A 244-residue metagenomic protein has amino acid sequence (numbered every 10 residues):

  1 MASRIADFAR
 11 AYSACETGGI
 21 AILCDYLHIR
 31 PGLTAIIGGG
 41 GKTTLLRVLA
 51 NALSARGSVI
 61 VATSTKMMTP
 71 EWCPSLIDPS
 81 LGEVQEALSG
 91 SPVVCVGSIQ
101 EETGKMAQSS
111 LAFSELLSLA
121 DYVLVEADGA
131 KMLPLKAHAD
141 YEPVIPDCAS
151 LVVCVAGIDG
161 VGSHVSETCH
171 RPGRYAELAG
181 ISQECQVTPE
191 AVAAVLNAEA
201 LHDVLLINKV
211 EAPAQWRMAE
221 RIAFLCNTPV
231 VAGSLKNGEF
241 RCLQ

Functional and structural regions predicted by a protein language model:
A2-L23: N-terminal pre-Walker A segment at the start of P-loop NTPase domains
G18-S54: Walker A (P-loop) phosphate-binding motif
G32-I36, S91-T103, A127, L178-G180: Short, basic, glycine/proline-bearing loop/turn elements
I36, V59-S64, C95-S98, V123-A127 (+2 more regions): General beta-strand structural signal in soluble alpha/beta enzymes
A50-T103: N-terminal phosphate/diphosphate-binding loop that engages ATP/GTP or pyrophosphate donors across diverse enzyme folds
G90-V94, S118-V123, L151: Loop/turn-to-beta-strand initiation segments
T103-E115, L119, D128-N227, L243-Q244: Conserved catalytic-core segment of NTP-binding enzymes
S234-E239: Beta-strand-loop-alpha "switch" segments that mediate conformational coupling across diverse proteins
